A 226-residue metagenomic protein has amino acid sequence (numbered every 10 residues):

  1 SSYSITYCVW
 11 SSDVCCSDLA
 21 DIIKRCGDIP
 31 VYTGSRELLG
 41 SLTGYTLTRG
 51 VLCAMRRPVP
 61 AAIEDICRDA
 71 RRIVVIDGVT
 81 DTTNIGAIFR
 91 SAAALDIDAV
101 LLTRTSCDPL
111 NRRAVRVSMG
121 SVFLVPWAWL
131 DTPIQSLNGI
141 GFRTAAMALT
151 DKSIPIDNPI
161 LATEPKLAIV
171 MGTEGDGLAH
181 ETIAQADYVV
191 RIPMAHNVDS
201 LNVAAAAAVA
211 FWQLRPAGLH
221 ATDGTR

Functional and structural regions predicted by a protein language model:
S1-V14: Single conserved hydrophobic/aromatic residue that forms the stacking wall/gate of nucleotide- or nucleobase-binding
S11-T46, D223-R226: N-terminal positively charged helical leader segments and presequences
D13, R25-C26, P60, E64-K152: RNA substrate-binding interface of SAM-dependent RNA methyltransferases
V31-G34, A128, V190: General small-molecule cofactor/ligand-binding pocket signal
R36-L42, T132-N138, K152-S153, N197-V198: A short acidic, often aromatic-flanked loop/helix-cap motif at beta-alpha or helix-coil junctions that lines enzyme
G44-A70: Acidic/glycine-rich phosphate/pyrophosphate-binding loops and surrounding catalytic core that coordinate Mg2+
C53, S91-L95, R104-F123, H180-R226: Structured adenosyl-cofactor binding patch, chiefly the S-adenosyl-L-methionine
A146-V198: Active-site/ligand-binding-proximal alpha/beta "capping" segment
